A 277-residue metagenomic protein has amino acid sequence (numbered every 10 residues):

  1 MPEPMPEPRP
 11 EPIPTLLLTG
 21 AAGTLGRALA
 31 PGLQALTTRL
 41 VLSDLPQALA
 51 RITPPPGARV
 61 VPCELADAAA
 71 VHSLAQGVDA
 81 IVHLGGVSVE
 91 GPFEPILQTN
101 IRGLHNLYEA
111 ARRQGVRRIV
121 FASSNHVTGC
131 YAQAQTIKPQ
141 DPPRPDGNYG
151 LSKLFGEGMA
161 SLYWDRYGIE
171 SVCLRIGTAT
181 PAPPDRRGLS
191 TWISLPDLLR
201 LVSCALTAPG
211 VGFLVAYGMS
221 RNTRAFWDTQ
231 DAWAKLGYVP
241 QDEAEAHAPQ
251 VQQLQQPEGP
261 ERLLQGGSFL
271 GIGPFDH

Functional and structural regions predicted by a protein language model:
P14-L36: N-terminal Rossmann NAD(P)H-binding glycine-rich loop of SDR-like oxidoreductase domains
L36-A50: Conserved glycine-rich Rossmann-like NAD(P)H-binding loop of the short-chain dehydrogenase/reductase
L49, L214-V215, R221-V239, Q253-D276: Conserved C-terminal active-site "lid" loop/helix of NAD(P)H-dependent oxidoreductases that clamps the redox cofactor
P62-T99: NAD(P)H-binding glycine-rich loop region in Rossmannoid oxidoreductase-like domains and their noncatalytic homologs
A66, P95-N106, Q114, N125 (+3 more regions): Glycine-rich NAD(P)-binding loop of the Rossmann-fold in SDR/ketoreductase-type enzymes
Q98, A132-S171: Catalytic helix-loop patch of NAD(P)-dependent Rossmann-fold dehydrogenases
N106-R144: Conserved Rossmann-fold NAD(P)-dependent oxidoreductase catalytic core, especially the SDR/UDP-sugar
R175-A182, W192-F213, R221: Alpha-helical substrate-binding/gating segment
